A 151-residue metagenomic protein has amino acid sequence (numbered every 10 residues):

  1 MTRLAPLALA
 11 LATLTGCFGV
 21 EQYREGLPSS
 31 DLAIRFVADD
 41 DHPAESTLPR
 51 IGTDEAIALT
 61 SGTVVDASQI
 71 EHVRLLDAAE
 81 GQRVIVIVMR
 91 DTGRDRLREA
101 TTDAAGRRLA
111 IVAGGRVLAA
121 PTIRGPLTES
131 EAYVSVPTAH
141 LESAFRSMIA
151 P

Functional and structural regions predicted by a protein language model:
M1-C17: Sec-dependent bacterial lipoprotein signal peptides
C17-P151: Structural signature of multi-pass, alpha-helical inner-membrane proteins
